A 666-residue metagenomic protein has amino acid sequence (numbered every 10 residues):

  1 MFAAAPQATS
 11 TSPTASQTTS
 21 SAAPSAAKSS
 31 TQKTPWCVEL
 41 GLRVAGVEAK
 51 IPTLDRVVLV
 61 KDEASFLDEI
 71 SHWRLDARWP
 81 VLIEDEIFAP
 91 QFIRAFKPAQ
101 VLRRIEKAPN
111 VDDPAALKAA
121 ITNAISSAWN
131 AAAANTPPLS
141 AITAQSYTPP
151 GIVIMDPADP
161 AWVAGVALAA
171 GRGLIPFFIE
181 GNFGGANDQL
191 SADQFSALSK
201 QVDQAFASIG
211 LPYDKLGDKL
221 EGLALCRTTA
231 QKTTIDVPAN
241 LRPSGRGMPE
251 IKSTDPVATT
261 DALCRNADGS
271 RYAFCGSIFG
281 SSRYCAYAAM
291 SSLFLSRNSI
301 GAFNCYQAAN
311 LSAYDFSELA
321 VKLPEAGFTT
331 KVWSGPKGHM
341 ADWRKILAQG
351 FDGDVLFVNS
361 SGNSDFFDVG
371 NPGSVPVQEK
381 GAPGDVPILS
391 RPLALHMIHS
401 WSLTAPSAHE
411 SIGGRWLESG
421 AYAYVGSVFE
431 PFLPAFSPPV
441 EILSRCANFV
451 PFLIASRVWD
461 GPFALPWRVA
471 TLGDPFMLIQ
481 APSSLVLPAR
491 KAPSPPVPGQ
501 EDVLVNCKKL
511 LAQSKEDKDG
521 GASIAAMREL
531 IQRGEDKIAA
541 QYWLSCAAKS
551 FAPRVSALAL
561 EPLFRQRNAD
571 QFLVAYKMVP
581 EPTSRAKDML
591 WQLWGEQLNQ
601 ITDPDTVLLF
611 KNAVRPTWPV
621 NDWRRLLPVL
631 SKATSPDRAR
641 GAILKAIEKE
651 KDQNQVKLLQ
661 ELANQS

Functional and structural regions predicted by a protein language model:
F2-T31: Compositionally biased, proline/threonine/alanine/serine-rich low-complexity intrinsically disordered stretches
G46, A89-Q100, A108-L544, A548-P553 (+4 more regions): Cysteine-dependent hydrolase recognition
L59-L67, S71, L82-E84, P157-P160: Extracytoplasmic Gram-positive cell-surface binding/anchoring modules and repeats
A526, A559-L560, L593, L626: Structural register within alpha-helical repeat arrays
I538-C546, D570-P582, P604-R615, W623 (+1 more regions): Alpha-helical repeat scaffolds
F564-Y576, Q597-F610, T634-R640, D652 (+1 more regions): Alpha-helical linker/edge segments of TPR/alpha-solenoid repeat scaffolds and analogous pre-/post-domain helices
N621, D637-S666: Terminal, low-structured helical/coil segments at or just beyond the last alpha-helical repeat
